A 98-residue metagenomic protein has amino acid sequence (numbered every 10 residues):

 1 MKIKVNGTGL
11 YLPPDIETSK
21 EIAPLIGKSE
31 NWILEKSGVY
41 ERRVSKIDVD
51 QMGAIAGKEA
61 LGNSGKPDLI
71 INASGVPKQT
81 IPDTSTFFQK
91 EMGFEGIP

Functional and structural regions predicted by a protein language model:
K2-I71: Conserved active-site "lid/cap" helical segment
K36, Y40-Q51, G75-P98: Conserved catalytic cysteine-centered active-site region of acyl-thioester-dependent Claisen-condensing enzymes
